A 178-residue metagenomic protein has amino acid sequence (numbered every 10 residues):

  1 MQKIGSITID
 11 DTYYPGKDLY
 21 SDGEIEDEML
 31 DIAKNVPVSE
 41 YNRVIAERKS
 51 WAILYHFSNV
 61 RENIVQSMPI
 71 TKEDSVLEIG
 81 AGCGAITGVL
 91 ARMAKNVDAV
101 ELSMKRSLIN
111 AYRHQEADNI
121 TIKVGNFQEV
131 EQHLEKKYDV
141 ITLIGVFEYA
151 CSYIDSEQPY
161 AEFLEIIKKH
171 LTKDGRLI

Functional and structural regions predicted by a protein language model:
M1-N35: N-terminal auxiliary segments of SAM/dcSAM-dependent transferases
Y55-E73: Conserved alpha-helix/loop element of class I SAM-dependent methyltransferases that forms part of the SAM/SAH-binding
E73-G82: Conserved class I S-adenosyl-L-methionine
C83-A94: Conserved SAM-binding loop of SAM-dependent methyltransferases across substrates and taxa, primarily the Class I
M93-E129: Class I SAM-dependent methyltransferase SAM/SAH-binding core
Q132-I141: A short acidic, Gly/Pro-enriched loop at the edge of an enzyme's catalytic core that lines a small-molecule cofactor
V140-E157: A short SAM/SAH-binding and catalytic strip from SAM-dependent methyltransferases
Q158-R176: A short glycine-rich, Lys/Arg-flanked "PGG" loop and its adjoining helix->strand segment in the class I
